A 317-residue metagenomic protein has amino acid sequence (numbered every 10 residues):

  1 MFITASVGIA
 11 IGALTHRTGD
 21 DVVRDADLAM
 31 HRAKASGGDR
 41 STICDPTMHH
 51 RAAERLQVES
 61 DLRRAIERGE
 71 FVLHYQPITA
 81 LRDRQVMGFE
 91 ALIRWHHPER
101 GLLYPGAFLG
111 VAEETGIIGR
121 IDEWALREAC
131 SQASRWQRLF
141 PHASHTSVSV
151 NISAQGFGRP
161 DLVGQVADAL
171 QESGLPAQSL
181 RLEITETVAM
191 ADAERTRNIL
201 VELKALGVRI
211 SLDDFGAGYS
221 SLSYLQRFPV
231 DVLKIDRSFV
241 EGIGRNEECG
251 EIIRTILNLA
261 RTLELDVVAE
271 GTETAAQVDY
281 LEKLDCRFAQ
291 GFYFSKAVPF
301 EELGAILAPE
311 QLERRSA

Functional and structural regions predicted by a protein language model:
M1-L56, S60: Cyclic-dinucleotide signaling modules
S6-G8, R24, H31, H74 (+3 more regions): PAS-family sensory domains
A10, A29, A65, R94 (+8 more regions): Amphipathic alpha-helical segments that mediate coupling or scaffolding at interfaces
T15, G19, R55-V58, D122 (+5 more regions): The cytosolic transmitter module of two-component sensor histidine kinases
L28-H31, A35, R64, S134-R138 (+3 more regions): Regular, well-ordered alpha-helical segments
P46-H50, E54-L175, V188, V201-E202 (+3 more regions): Bacterial c-di-GMP phosphodiesterase EAL domain
L62, E282, V298-A317: C-terminal helical cap(s) of enzyme catalytic domains, especially alpha/beta-barrels
A167-I243, L259, L263-A297: The catalytic core of metal-dependent phosphodiesterases that act on cyclic dinucleotides
